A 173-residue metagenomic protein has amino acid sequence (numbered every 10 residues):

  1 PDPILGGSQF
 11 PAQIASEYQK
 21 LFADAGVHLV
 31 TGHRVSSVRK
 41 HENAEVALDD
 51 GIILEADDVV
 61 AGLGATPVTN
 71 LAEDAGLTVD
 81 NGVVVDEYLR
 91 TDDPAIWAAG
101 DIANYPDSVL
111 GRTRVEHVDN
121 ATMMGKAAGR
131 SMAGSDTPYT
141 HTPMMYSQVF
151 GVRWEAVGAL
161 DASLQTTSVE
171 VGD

Functional and structural regions predicted by a protein language model:
P1-S37, A121, H141-V149: Rossmann-like dinucleotide-binding cores of NAD(P)H-dependent redox enzymes
Q19, G51, Y88-L89, Y146: Short secondary-structure boundary/capping segments
D24, S36-E45, D49: Conserved N-terminal Rossmann-fold NAD(P) cofactor-binding segment
H28, T78, R153: Residue-level detector of anion-binding/catalytic polar loops
R34, G51-I52, P94, V152: Well-ordered beta-strand scaffold positions
V35-V38, V83, L89, D173: A structural signal for short hydrophobic beta-strand segments in well-ordered beta-sheet cores
E42-A47, I53-A127: FAD-site-proximal beta/loop scaffold in flavoenzymes
I102-D173: Mid-to-C-terminal Rossmann-like scaffold of FAD/NAD(P)H-dependent oxidoreductases
